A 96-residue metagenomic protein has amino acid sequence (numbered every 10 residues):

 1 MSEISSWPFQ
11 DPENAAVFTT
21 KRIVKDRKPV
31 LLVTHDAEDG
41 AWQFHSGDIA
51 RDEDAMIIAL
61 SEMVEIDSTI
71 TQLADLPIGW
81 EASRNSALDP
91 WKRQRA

Functional and structural regions predicted by a protein language model:
M1-A96: Acidic, proline/glycine-rich low-complexity IDRs
